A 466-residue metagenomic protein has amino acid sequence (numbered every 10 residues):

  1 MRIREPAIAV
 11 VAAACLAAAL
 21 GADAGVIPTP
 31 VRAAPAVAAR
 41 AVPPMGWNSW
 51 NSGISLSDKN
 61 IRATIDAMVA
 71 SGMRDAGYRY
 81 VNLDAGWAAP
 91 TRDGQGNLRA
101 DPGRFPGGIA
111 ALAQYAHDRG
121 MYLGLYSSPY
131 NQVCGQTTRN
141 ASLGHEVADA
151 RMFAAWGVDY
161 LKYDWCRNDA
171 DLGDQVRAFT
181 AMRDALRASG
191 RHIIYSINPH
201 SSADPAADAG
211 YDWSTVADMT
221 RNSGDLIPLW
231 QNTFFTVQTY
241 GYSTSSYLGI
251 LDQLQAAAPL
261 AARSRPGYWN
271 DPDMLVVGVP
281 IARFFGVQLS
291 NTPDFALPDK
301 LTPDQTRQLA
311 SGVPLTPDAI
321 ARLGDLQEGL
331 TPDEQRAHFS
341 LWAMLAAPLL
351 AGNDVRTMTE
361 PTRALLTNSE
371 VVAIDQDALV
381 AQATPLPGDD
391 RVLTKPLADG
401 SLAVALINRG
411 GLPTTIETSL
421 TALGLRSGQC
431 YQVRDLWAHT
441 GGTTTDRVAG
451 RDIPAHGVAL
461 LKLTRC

Functional and structural regions predicted by a protein language model:
M1-T29: Secretory targeting and sorting signals
I27-A70, I193, I197, S202 (+1 more regions): N-terminal module-boundary/linker segments of secreted carbohydrate-active enzymes
P43-S49, G77-D84, Y122-S127, D159-D164 (+6 more regions): Structural recognition of the beta-strand scaffold that forms the well-ordered cores of secreted hydrolase catalytic
T64, M68-L172: Aromatic-lined carbohydrate-binding/catalytic grooves of carbohydrate-active enzymes
H145, I194-L349: Glycan-recognition surfaces
R336, W342-L345, L350-G352, L386-L425: Carbohydrate-binding surface patches
A337-P385: Catalytic cores of secreted or luminal carbohydrate-active enzymes
T444-C466: C-terminal beta-strand-rich structural cap/linker in extracellular carbohydrate-active enzymes
